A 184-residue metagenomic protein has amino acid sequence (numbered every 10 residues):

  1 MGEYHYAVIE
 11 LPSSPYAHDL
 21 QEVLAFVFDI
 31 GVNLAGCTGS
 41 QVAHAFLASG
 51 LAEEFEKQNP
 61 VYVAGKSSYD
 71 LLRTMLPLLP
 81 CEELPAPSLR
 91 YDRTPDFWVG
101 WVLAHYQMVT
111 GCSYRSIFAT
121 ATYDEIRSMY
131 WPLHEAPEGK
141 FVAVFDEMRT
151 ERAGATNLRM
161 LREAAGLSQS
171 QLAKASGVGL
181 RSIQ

Functional and structural regions predicted by a protein language model:
M1-M108, V142-E147: C-terminal alpha-helical interaction appendages
E22-V23, A153-G154, V178: Alpha-helix N-cap/N′ positions at the starts of helices
V32, R162, A173: The alpha-helix within a helix-turn-helix
F46, G166-Q184: Short alpha-helical DNA-recognition segment
T110-R115, Q171-A173: Substrate-binding/catalytic groove segments of enzymes that remodel or degrade extracellular structural polymers
C112-R149: N-terminal flexible/basic segments that precede or flank functional cores
V144-A164: A short, Lys/Arg-rich alpha-helix, primarily the initiator
